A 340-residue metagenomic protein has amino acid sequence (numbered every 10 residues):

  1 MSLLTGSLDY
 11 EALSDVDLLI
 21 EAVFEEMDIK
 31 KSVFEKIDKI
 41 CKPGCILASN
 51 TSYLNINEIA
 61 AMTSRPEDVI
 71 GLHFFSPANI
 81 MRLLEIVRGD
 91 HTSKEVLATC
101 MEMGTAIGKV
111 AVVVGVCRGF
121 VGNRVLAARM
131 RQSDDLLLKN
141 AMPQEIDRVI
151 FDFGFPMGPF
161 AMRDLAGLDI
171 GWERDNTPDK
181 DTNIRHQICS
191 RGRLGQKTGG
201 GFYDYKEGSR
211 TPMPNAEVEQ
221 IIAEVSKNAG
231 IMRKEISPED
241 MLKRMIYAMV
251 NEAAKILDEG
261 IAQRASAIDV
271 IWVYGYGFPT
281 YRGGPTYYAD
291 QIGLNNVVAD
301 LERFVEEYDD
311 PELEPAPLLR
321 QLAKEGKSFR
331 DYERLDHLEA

Functional and structural regions predicted by a protein language model:
M1-A340: N-terminal glycine-rich phosphate-binding loop for ADP-containing cofactors
